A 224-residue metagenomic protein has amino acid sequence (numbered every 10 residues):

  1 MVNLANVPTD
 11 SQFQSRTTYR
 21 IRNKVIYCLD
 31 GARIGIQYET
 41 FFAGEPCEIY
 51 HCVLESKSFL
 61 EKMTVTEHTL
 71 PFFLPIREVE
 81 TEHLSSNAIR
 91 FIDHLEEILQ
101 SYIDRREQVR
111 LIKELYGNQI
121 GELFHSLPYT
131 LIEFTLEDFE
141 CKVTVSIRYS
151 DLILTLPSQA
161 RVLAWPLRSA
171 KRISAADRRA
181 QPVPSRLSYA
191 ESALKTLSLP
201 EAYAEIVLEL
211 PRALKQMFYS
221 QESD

Functional and structural regions predicted by a protein language model:
A5-D224: Charged, low-complexity assembly regions of eukaryotic complex subunits
